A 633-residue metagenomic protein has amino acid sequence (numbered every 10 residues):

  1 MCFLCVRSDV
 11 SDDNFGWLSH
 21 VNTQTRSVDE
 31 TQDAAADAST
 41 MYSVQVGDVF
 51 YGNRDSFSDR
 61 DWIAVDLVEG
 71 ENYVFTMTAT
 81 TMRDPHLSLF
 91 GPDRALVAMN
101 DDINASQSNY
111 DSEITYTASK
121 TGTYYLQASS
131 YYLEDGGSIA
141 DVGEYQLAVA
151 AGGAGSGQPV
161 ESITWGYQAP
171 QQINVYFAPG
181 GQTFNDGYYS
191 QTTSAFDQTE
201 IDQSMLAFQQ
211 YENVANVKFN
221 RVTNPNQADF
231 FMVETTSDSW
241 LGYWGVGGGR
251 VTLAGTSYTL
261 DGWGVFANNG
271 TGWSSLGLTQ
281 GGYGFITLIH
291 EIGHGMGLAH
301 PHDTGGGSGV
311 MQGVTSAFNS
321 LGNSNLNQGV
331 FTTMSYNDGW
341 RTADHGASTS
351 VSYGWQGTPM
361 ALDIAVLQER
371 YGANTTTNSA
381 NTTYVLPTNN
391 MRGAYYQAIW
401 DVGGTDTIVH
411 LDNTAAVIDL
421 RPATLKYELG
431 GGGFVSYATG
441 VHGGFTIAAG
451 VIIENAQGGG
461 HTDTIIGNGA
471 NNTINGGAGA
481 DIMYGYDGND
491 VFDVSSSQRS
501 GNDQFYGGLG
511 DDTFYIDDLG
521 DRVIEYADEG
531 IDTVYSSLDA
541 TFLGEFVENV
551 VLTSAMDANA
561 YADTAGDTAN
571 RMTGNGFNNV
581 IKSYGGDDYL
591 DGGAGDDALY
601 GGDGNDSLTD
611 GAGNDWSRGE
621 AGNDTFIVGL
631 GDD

Functional and structural regions predicted by a protein language model:
C2-R26, Q32, S58, N72 (+2 more regions): Zinc-dependent metalloendopeptidases
C2-V44, D61-A64, E71, T81 (+2 more regions): C-terminal edge strands of extracellular/lumenal beta-sandwich accessory domains
V46-Y73, N109-I114, Y125, A394-Y395: Non-catalytic, beta-strand-enriched accessory regions in extracellular/secretory proteins and membrane protein
S56, L67-E69, M77-T81, A118 (+3 more regions): Non-cytosolic beta-sheet module surface loops
V97-A105: Solvent-exposed serine/threonine-rich low-complexity stretches and specific carbohydrate-binding patches
S106-Y110, N559: Short glycine-/Asp-/Thr-/Trp-enriched loop segments that recur within the blades of beta-propeller repeat domains
S130, E234, N268, D401 (+10 more regions): Residues on the solvent-exposed faces and adjacent turns of beta-rich solenoids used to engage binding targets
N455-Q457, T464-I466, T473-A478, I482-D487 (+15 more regions): Short beta-strand elements of solenoid repeat domains
